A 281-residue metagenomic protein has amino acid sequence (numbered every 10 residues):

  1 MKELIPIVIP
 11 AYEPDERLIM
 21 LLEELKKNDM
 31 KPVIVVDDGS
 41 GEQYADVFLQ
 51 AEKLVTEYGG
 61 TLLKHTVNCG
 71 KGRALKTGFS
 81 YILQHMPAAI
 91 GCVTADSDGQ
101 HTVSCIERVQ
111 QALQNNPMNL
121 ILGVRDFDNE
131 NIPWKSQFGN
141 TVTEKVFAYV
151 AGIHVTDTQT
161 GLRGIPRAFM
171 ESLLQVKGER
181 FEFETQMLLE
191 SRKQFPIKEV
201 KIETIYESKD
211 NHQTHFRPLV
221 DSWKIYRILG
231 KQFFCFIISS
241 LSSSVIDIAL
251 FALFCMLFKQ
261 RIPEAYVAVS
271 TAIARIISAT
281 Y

Functional and structural regions predicted by a protein language model:
M1, E16, V176-K259, A274-T280: Hydrophobic helical membrane-anchoring modules
L4-P6, P32, Q186: Cell-envelope/extracellular polymer assembly enzymes that use nucleotide-activated donors
P6-P10, I34, K64: Short hydrophobic beta-strand elements that form part of the catalytic alpha/beta core underpinning NDP-sugar/donor
E13-K27: Short, well-formed alpha-helical segments that are part of the catalytic scaffolds of diverse glycosyltransferases
R17-M20, E42-K53, S104: Acidic helix N-cap motif at the loop->helix transition within catalytic regions of sugar-transfer enzymes
D37-F48, V67, G99: A conserved acidic beta->alpha catalytic loop
V67, R73-Q84, V103-F181, E207-F216 (+2 more regions): Acceptor/aglycone-binding surface of glycosyltransferases and processive sugar-polymer synthases
M86-Q100: Short beta-strand-to-loop acidic/aromatic patch adjacent to the donor-nucleotide binding site
